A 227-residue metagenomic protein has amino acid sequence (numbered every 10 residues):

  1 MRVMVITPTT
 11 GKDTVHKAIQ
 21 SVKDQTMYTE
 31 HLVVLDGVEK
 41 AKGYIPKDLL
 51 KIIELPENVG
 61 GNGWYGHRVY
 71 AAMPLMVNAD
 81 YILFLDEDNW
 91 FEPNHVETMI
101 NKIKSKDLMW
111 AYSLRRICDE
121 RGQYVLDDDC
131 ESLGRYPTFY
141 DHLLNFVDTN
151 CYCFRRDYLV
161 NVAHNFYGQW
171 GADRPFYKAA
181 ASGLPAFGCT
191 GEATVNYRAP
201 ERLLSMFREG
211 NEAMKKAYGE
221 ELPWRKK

Functional and structural regions predicted by a protein language model:
M1-S21: N-proximal low-complexity "stem/linker" segments adjacent to membrane-targeting elements
Q20-T29: Short, acidic, metal-binding catalytic loop of nucleotide-sugar glycosyltransferases
T29-K40, I53-E57: Short beta-strand/loop segment that forms part of the nucleotide-sugar
G43-M76: Active-site-proximal specificity loops/subdomain of glycosyltransferases
I82: Short aromatic/hydrophobic "clamp" motif used to bind/position activated sugar donors
N89-K102: Acidic donor-binding/catalytic loop of UDP-sugar-dependent glycosyltransferases, especially processive GT2
A111-V125: Short beta-strand-to-loop element that shapes/binds the nucleotide-sugar donor at the catalytic cleft/hinge
Q169-F176: Acidic donor-binding loop at a coil-to-helix junction in glycosyltransferase catalytic cores that engages
